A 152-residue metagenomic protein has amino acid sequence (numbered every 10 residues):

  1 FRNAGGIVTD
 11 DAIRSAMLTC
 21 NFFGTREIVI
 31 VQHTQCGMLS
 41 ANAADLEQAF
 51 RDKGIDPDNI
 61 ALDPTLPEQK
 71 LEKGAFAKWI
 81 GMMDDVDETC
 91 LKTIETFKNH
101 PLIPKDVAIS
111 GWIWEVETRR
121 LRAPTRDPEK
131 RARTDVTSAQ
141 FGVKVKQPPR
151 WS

Functional and structural regions predicted by a protein language model:
F1, I30, R119: Divalent metal-coordination and catalytic microenvironments
F1-S15: Conserved beta-strand-loop surface patch within small alpha/beta domains used for substrate/adaptor or ligand engagement
G6-T9, N21-F23, M38-W151: Divalent-metal-activated hydrolytic enzyme cores
I28-Q35: Histidine-centered catalytic micro-motifs
